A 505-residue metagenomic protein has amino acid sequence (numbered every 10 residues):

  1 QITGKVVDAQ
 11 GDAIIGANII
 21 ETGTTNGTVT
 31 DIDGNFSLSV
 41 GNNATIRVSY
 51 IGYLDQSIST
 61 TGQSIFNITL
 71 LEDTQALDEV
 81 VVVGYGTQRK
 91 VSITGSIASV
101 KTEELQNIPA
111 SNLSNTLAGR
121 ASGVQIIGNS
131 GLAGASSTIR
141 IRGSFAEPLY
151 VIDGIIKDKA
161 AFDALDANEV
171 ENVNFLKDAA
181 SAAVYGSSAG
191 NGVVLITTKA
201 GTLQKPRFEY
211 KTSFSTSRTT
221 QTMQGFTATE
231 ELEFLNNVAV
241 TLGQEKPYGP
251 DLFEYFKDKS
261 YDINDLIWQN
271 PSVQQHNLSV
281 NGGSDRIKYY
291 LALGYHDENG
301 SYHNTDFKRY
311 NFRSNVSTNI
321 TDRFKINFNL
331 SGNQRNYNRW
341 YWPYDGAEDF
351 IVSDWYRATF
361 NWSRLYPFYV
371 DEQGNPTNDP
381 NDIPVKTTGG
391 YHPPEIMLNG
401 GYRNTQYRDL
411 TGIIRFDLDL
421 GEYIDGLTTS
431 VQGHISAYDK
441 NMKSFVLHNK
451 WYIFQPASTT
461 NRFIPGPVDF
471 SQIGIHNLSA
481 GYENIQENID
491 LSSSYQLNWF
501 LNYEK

Functional and structural regions predicted by a protein language model:
Q1-R313, T321, K325-N327, S331-N333: Short, small/polar-rich motifs associated with maturation and membrane association, primarily at protein termini
L113, D409-T411: Short, solvent-exposed loop/turn segments enriched in Ser/Thr/Gly
T202-S260, G300-F307, N311, N315-D409 (+2 more regions): Surface-exposed loop/interface segments of Gram-negative outer-membrane beta-barrel transport/assembly proteins
